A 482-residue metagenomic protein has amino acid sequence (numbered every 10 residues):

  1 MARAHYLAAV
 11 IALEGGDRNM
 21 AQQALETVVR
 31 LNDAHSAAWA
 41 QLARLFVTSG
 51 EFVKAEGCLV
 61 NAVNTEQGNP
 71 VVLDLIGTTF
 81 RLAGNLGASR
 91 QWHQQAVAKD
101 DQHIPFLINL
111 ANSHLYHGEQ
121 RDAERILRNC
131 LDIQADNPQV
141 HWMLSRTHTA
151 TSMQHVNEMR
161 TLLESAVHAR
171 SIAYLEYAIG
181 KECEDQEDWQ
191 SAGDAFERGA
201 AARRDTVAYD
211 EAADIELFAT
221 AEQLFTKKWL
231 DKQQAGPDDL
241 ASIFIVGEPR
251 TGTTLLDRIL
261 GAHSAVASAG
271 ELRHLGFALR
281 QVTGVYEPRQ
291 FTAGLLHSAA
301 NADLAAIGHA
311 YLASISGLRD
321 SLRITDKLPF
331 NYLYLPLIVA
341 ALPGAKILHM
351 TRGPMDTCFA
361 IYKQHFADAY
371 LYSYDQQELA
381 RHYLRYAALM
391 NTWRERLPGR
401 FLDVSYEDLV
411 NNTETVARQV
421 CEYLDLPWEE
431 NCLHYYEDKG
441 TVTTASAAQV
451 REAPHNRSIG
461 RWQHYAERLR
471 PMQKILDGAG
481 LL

Functional and structural regions predicted by a protein language model:
L31, T65, K99, I133 (+2 more regions): Structural marker of alpha-solenoid helical repeat scaffolds
W142-S145, V156-H168, L175-S242, G294-L296 (+3 more regions): PAPS-dependent sulfotransferases, especially Golgi type II membrane carbohydrate sulfotransferases
G236-A340: Phosphate-binding active sites in nucleotide-utilizing proteins
